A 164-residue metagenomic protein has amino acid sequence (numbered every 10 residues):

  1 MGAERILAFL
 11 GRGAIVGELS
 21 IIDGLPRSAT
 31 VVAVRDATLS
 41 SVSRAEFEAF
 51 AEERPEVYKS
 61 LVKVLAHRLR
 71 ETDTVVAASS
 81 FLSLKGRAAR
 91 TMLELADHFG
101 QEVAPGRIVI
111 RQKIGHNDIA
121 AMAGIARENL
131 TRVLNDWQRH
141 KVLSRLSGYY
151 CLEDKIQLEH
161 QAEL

Functional and structural regions predicted by a protein language model:
M1-R5: A short beta-strand-loop-beta hairpin characteristic of the jelly-roll/cupin
L7-R70, T74: Cyclic-nucleotide recognition modules
R68, T91-H98: Conserved, well-folded catalytic cores of nucleic-acid-processing and energy-transducing macromolecular machines
R70, T74-S80, L84: Signal-transducing alpha-helical linker
L84, L95-L164: Phosphate-/nucleic-acid-contacting segments
